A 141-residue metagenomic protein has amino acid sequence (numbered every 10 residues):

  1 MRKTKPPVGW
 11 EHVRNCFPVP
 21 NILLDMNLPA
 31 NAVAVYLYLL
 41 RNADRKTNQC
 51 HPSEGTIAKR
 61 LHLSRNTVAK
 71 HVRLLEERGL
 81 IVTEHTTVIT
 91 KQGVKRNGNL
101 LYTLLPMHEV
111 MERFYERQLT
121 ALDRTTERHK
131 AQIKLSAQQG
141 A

Functional and structural regions predicted by a protein language model:
M1-T67, R73, K95: Short recognition helix of helix-turn-helix/winged-helix DNA-binding domains
C16, L23, N42-D44, E77 (+3 more regions): A generic structural signal for solvent-exposed, polar alpha-helical segments
R65-K130: Winged-helix/helix-turn-helix nucleic-acid-interaction surface
H129-A131, S136, G140-A141: Intrinsically disordered, low-complexity charged/polar segments
